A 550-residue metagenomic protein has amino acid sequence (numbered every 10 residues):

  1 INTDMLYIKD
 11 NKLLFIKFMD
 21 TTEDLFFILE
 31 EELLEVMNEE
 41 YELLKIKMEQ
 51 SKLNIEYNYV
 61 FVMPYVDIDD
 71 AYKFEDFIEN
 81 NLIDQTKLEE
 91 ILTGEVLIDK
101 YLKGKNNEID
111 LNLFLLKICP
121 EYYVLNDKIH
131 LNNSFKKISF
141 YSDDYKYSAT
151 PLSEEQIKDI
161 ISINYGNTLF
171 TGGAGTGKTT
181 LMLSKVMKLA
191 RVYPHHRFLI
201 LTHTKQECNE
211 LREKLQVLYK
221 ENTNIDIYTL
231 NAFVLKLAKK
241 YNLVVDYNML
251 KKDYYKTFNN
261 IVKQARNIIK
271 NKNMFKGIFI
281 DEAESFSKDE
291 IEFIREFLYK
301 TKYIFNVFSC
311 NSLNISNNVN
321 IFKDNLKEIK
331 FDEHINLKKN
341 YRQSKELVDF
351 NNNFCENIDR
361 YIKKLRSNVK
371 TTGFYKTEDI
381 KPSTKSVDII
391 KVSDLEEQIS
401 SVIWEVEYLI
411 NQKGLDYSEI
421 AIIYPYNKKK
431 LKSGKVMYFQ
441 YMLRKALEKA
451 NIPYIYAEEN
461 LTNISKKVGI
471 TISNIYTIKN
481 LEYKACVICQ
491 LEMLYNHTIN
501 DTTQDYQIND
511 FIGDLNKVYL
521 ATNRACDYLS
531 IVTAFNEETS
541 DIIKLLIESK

Functional and structural regions predicted by a protein language model:
I1-I129: Accessory nucleic-acid engagement/destabilization modules that flank
E23-E35, T171-G172, V245-D253, I380-E397: Acidic/glycine-enriched edge-of-secondary-structure segments
F26-I28, A238, T498-T503: Short acidic, glycine/proline-rich loop/turn micro-motifs
N54-Y65, E79-G94, N222-L237, L447-N451 (+1 more regions): Conserved beta-strand -> loop -> alpha-helix junction used to position metal-binding or nucleic-acid-contacting
F74-I78, E95-I109, L113, L237-M249 (+4 more regions): Short, surface-exposed amphipathic charged segments that create phosphate/polyanion-binding patches used for binding
V124-S134, I138-G166, G173, L181: N-terminal pre-P-loop "Q-motif" helix
A149, E154, Y165-E221, N231-F233 (+4 more regions): Conserved helicase motor core of SF1/SF2 NTP-dependent helicases
I227-A238, V245-G277, F286-F297, F308 (+1 more regions): Conserved helicase/translocase P-loop NTPase motor core
